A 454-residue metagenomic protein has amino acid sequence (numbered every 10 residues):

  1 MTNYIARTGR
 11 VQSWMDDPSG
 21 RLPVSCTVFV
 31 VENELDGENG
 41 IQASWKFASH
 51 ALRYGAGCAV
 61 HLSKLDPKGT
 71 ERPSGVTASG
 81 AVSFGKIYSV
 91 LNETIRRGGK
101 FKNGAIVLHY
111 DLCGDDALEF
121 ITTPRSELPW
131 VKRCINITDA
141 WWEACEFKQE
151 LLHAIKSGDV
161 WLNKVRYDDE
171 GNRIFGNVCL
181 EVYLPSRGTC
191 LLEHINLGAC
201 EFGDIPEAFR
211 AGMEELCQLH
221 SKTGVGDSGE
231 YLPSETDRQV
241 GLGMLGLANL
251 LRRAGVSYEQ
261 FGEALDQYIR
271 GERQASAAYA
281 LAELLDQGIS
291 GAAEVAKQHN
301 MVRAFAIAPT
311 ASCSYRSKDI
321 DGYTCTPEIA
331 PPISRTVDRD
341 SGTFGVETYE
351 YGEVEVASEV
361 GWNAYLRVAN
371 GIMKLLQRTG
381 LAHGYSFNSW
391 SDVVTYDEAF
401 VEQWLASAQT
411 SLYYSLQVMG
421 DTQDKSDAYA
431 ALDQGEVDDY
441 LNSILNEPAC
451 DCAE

Functional and structural regions predicted by a protein language model:
M1-E454: Long, C-terminal-biased catalytic regions of enzyme "large/alpha" subunits
